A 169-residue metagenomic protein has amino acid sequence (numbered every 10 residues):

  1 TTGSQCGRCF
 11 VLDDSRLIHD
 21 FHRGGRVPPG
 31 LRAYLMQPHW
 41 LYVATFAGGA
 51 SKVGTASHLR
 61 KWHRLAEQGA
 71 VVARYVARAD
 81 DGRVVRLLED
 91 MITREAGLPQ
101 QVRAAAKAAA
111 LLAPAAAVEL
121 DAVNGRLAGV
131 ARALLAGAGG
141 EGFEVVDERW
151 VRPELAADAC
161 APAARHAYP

Functional and structural regions predicted by a protein language model:
T1-P169: Non-catalytic accessory segments flanking enzymatic or RNA/DNA-binding domains
